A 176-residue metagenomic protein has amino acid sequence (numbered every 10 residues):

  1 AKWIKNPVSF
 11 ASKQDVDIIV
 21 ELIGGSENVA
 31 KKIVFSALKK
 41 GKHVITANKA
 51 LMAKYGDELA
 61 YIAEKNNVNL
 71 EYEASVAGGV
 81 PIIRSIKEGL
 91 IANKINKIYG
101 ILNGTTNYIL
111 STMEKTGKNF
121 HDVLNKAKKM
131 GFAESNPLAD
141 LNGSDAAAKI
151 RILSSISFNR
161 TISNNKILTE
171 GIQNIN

Functional and structural regions predicted by a protein language model:
A1-E27: A structured beta-alpha segment of the ubiquitous adenosine-cofactor-binding alpha/beta core
W3, M52, G56, G79 (+5 more regions): Generic structural signal for well-ordered, non-membrane alpha-helical segments in soluble metabolic enzymes
W3, V44, N69-L70, E134: Hydrophobic beta-strand scaffold residues
I23-K40, A47-E88: Rossmann-fold NAD(P)-binding glycine/threonine-rich loop
I82-I95, T106-H121, A148-I162: Oxidoreductase and adenylate-handling cofactor-binding alpha/beta cores
I95-T106, L168: NAD(P)-dependent dehydrogenases' Rossmann-like dinucleotide-binding region
D122-N176: Substrate-binding/catalytic subdomain of NAD(P)-dependent oxidoreductase enzymes
